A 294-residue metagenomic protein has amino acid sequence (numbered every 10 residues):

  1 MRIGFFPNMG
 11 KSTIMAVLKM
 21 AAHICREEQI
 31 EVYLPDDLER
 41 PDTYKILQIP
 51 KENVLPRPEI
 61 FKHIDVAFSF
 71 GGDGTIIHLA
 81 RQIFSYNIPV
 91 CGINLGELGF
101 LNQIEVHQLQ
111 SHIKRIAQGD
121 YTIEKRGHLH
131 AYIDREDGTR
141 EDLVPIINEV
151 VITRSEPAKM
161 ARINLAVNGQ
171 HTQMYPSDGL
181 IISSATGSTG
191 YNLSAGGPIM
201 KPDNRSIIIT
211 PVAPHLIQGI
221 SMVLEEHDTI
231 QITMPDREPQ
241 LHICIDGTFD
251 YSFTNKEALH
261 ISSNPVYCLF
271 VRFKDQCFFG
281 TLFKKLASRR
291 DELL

Functional and structural regions predicted by a protein language model:
M1-V66, H107-T122, I133-V144: ATP/NTP phosphate-donor binding region
G10, D73-T75, L98, T186-S188: Short glycine-rich anion-binding loops that position phosphate/pyrophosphate groups of nucleotides and phosphorylated
I14-M15, G74-L79, T189-S194: Short glycine/serine/threonine-rich phosphate/pyrophosphate-binding segments that cradle anionic phosphate groups
S69-D73, R81-Q82: N-terminal glycine-rich "phosphate-gripper" loop used for MgATP/nucleotide binding and carboxylate activation
H78, Q82-L95, F100: Gly/Ser-rich helix-loop-strand patches that form or flank binding pockets for ribonucleotide-derived cofactors
E97-D178: Catalytic core of DAGKc-family lipid kinases
I152, N168-H171, Q218-L294: ATP/nucleoside-binding phosphotransfer catalytic cores, i.e., glycine-rich phosphate-binding loops
Q170-Q218: Gly/Ser/Thr-rich active-site loops/lids in small-molecule metabolic enzymes that frequently grip phosphoryl groups
